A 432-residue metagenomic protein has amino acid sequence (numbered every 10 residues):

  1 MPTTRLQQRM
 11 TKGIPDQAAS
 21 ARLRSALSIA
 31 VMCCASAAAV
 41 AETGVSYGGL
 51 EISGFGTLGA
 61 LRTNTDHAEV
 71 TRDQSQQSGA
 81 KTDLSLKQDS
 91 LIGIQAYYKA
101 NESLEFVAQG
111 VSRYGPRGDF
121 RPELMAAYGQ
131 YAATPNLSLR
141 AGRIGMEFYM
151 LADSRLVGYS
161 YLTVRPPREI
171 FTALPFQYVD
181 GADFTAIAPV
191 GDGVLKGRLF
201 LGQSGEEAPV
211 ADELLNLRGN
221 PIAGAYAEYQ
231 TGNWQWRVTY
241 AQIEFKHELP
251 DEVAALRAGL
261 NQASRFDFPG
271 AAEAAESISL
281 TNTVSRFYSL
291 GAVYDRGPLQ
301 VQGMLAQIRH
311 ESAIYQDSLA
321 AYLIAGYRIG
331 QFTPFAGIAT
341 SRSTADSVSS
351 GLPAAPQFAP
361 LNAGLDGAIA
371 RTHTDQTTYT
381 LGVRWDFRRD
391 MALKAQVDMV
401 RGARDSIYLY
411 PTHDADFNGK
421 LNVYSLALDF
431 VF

Functional and structural regions predicted by a protein language model:
M1-G44: Cleavable N-terminal export/targeting peptides
A41-E42, I92-A96, V400: Short secondary-structure capping/turn segments at boundaries of alpha-helices and beta-strands
T43, G79-L84, Y114-G118, I170-P175 (+5 more regions): Outer-membrane beta-barrel domain signature
T43-Q74, N422: Transmembrane beta-strand segments of Gram-negative outer membrane beta-barrel proteins
G49-F55, G59-T63, D83-E207, G219-A223 (+4 more regions): Outer membrane beta-barrel
L61-S78, F148, D153-S154, Y159-P167 (+3 more regions): Outer-membrane pore/translocation modules
T65-H67, Y128-Q130, Y240, V253-F432: Outer-membrane beta-barrel pore domains
V70-S103, S138-F148, T172-Q203, R265-G297 (+3 more regions): Short secondary-structure boundary segments
